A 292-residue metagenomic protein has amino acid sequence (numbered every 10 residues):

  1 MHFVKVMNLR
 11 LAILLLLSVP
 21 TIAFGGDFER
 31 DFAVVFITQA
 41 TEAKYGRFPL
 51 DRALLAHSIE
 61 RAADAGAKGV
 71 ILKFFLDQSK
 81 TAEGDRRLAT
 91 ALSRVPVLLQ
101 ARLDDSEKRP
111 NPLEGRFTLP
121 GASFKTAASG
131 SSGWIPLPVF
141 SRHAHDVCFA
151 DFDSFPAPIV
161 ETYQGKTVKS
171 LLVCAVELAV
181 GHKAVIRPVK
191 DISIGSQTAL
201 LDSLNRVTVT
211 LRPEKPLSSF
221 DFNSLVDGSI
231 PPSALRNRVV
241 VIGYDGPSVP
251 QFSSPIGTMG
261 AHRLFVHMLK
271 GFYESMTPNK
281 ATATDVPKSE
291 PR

Functional and structural regions predicted by a protein language model:
H2-A12: Bacterial N-terminal signal peptides that target proteins for export
F3-K5, S18, D285: Detector for intrinsically disordered, low-structure N-terminal pre-sequences
M7, S18, G121, A128 (+1 more regions): Prokaryotic Sec-type signal peptides and long signal-anchor helices with extended Leu/Ile/Val-rich h-regions
N8, E42, G181, L211-P216: N-terminal start-of-chain detector that recognizes signal peptides and the immediate post-cleavage beginning
R10-P20: Bacterial N-terminal signal peptides
I13-L15, Q78, R187-V189, S218-F222: A short linear-motif detector with a strong N-terminal bias
F24-Q197, L235-R292: Non-transmembrane functional regions of envelope-associated proteins
F24-R30, E60, G195-P232: Protease-associated
